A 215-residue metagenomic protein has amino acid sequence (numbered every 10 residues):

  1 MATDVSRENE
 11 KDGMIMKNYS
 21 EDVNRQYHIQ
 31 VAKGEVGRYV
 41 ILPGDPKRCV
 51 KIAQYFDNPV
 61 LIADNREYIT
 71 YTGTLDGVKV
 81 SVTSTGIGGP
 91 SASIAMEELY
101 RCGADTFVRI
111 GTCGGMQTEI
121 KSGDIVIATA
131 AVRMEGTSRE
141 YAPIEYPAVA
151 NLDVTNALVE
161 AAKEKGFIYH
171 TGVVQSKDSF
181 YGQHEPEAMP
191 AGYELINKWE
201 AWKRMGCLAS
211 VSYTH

Functional and structural regions predicted by a protein language model:
M1-M14: N-terminal amphipathic/basic-hydrophobic helices that include classical n-h-c signal peptides and signal-anchor
D12-N156: Metabolite-binding pocket within alpha/beta catalytic cores that recognizes anionic/polar moieties
L152-C207: Active-site rim beta-loop-alpha module in soluble metabolic enzymes
V211: Catalytic beta/alpha-barrel core
T214-H215: Conserved small/polar residues in nucleotide/adenosyl-binding loops
